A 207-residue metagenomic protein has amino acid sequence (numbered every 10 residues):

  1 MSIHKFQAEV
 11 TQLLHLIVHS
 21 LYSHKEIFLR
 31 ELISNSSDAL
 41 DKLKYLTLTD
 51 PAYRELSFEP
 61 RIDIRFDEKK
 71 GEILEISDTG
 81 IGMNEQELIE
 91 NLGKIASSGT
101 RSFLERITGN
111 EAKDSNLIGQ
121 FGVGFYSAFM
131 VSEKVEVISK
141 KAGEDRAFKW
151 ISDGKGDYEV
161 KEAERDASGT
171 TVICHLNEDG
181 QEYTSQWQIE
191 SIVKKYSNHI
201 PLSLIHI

Functional and structural regions predicted by a protein language model:
M1-E178, E182-Y183, S191: GHKL (Bergerat-fold) ATPase N-terminal catalytic module, capturing the glycine-rich phosphate-binding loop and acidic
S185-E190, I200: Charged, low-complexity intrinsically disordered tails
Y196-S203: Acyl-group handoff/entry surfaces in thioester-processing enzymes
I205-I207: Conserved small/polar residues in nucleotide/adenosyl-binding loops
